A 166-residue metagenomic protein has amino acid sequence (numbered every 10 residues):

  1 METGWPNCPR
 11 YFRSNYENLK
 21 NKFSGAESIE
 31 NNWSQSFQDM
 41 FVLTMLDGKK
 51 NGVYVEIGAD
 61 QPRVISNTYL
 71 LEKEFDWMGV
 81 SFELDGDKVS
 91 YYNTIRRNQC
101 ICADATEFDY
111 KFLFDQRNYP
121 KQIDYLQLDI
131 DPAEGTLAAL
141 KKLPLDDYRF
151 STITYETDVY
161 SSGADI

Functional and structural regions predicted by a protein language model:
M1, Q61, K88, T94-I95 (+3 more regions): Intrinsic structural disorder
E2-R13, N21-G25, I29, D39-F41 (+2 more regions): Binuclear metal-ion centers of metallo-dependent hydrolases, dominated by the metallo-beta-lactamase
K20-N32, Q99, Q122-D131: Acidic/glycine-enriched edge-of-secondary-structure segments
S28-F112, V159: SAM cofactor-binding core of SAM-dependent methyltransferases, primarily the Rossmann-like beta-alpha-beta module
L43, K111, D115, L137-K141: Amphipathic, non-transmembrane alpha-helical secondary structure
D47, D115-Y119, P144-L145: Residue-level signal for alpha-helix termini/capping positions
Y69-L70, F75-M78, K121-L128, P132-I166: Conserved acidic-Pro-Pro-aromatic motif
